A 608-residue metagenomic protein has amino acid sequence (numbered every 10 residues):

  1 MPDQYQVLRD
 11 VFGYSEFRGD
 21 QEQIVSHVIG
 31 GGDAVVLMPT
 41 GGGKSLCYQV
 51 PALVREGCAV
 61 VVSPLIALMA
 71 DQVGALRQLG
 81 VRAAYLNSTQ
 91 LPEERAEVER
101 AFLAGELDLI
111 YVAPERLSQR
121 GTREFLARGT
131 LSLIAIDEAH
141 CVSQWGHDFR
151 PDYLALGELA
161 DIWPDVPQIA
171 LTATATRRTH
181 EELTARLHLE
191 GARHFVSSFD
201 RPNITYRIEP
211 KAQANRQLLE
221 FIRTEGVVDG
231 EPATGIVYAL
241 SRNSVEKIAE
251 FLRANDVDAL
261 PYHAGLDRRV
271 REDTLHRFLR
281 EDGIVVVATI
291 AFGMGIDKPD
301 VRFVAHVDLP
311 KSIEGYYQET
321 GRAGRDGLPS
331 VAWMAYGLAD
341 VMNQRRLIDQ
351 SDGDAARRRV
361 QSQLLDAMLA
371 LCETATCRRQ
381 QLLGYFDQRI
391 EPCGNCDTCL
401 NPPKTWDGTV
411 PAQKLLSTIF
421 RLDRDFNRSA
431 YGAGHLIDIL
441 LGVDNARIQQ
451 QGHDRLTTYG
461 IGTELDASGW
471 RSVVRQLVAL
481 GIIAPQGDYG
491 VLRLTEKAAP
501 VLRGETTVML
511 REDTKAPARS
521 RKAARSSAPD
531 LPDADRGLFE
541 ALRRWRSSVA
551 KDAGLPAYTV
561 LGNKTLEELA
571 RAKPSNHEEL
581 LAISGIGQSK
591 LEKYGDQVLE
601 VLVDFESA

Functional and structural regions predicted by a protein language model:
M1-V11, S15-G19, Q23-S45, L53-R55 (+4 more regions): Helicase motor core with emphasis on the C-terminal RecA-like subdomain
M1-V7, V360-S362, R389-A608: Accessory DNA-binding and partner-docking regions appended to nucleic-acid-acting proteins, especially the terminal
Q23, Q217, A367, K414-S417 (+1 more regions): Pre-recognition alpha-helix immediately N-terminal to the DNA-recognition helix within helix-turn-helix or winged-helix
V28, I222, F278, C372 (+2 more regions): Short helix-to-turn junction characteristic of helix-turn-helix DNA-binding domains, especially the helix
A356-F386: Short, charged low-complexity linear segments at domain edges
